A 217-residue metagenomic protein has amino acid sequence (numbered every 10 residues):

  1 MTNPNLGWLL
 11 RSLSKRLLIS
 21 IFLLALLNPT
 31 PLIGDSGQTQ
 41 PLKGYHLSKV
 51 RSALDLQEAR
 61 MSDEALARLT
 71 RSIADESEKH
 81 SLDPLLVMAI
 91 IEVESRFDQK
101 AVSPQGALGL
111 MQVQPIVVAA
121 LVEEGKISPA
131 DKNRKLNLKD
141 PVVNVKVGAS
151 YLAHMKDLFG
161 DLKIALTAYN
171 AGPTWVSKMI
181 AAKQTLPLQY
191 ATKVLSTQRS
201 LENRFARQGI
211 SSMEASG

Functional and structural regions predicted by a protein language model:
M1-N3: N-terminal hydrophobic targeting signals that begin at the initiator methionine
L6-L18: Bacterial N-terminal signal peptides that target proteins for export
I19-L27: Bacterial N-terminal signal peptides
P31-G37: Signal peptide processing junction and immediate N-terminal pro/mature segment of secreted/exported proteins
G37-G217: Catalytic glycan-binding domains that act on GlcNAc-containing polysaccharides
